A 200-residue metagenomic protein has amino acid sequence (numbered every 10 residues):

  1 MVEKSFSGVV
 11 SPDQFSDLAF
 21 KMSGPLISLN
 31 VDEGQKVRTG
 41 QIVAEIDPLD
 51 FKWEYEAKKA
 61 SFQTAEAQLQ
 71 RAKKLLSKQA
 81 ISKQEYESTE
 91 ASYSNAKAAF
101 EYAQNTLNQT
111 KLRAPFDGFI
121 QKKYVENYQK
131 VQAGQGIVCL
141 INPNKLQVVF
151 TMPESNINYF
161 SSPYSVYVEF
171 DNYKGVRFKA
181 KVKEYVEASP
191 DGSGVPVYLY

Functional and structural regions predicted by a protein language model:
M1, I141-P143, S161, Y173-G175 (+1 more regions): Short coil/turn motifs at beta-sheet boundaries
V2-F20, A98-P115, L140, V148 (+1 more regions): Short beta-strand-turn/beta-hairpin segments enriched in glycine/proline and small hydrophobics that form edge-strand
E3-S5, F15, K145-Q147, S165 (+2 more regions): Intrinsic-disorder/low-complexity, polar/charged segments enriched in Ser/Thr/Lys/Arg/Asp/Glu/Gln
V9, S23-N30, K36-I42, K111-N156 (+3 more regions): Surface-exposed patches in structured soluble domains
D32, D50-N105, K123-E126, V148 (+1 more regions): Alpha-helical coiled-coil segments
E45, T151, Y198-Y200: Short hydrophobic/aromatic beta-strand micro-patches that form the beta-sheet surface supporting nucleotide- or nucleic
E45-A57, N144, G175-A180: Short, Lys/Arg- and Gly-enriched loop/turn segments at beta-strand edges
Q121-K122, F170-Y200: Structural microfeature recognizing short secondary-structure transition sites
